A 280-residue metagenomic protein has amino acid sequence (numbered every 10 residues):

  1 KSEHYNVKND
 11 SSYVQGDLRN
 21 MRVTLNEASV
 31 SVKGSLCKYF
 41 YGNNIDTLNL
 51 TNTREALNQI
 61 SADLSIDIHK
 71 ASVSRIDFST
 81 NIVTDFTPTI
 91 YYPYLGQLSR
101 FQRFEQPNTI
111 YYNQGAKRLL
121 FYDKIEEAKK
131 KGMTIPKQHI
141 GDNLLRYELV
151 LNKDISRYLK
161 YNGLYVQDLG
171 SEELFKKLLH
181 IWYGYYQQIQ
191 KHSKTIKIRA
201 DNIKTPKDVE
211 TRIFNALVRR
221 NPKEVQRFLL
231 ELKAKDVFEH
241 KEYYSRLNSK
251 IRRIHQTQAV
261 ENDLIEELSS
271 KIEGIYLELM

Functional and structural regions predicted by a protein language model:
K1-F228, T257-M280: Structured, helix-rich domain cores that form ligand/interaction pockets
L232-D236: Short, Lys/Glu-rich amphipathic helical modules
V237, E242-S249: Helix-turn-helix DNA-binding segment
S249-Q256: Residue-level detection of the helix-turn-helix DNA-binding "recognition helix"
